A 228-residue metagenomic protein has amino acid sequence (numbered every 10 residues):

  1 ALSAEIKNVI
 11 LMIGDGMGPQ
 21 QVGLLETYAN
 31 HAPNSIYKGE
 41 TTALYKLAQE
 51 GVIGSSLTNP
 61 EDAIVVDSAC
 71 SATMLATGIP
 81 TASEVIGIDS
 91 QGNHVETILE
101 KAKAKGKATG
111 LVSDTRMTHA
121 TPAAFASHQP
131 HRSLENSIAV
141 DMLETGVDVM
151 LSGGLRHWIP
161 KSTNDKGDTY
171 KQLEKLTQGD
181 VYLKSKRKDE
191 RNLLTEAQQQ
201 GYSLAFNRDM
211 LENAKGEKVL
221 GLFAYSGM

Functional and structural regions predicted by a protein language model:
A1-L204, R208-K218, Y225-S226: N-terminal catalytic scaffold of extracellular/periplasmic and nuclease hydrolases that process anionic headgroups
